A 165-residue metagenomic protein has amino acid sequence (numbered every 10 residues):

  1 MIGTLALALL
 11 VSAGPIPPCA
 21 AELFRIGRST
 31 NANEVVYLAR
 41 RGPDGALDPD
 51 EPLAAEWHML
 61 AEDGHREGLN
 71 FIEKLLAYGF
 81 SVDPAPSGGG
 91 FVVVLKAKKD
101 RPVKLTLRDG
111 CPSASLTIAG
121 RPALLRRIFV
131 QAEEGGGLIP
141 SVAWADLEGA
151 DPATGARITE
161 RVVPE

Functional and structural regions predicted by a protein language model:
M1-A13: Sec-dependent N-terminal signal peptides
G14-G68: N-terminal export/targeting and maturation segments
R28, D83-P86, L138-I139: Structural signature of eukaryotic scaffold interfaces centered on beta-propeller domains
V36-R41, T106-C111, F129, V162-E165: Surface-exposed flexible segments
L38-R41, L95-A97, G149: Short beta-strand element of the conserved SAM-dependent methyltransferase core
H58-A123: Mature extracytoplasmic domains of secretory-pathway proteins
K99-W144, E148-T154: Acidic, glycine-rich flexible loop segments
G149-E165: Short, low-complexity, Pro/Ser/Thr/Gly-rich segments in the mature regions of secreted, periplasmic
